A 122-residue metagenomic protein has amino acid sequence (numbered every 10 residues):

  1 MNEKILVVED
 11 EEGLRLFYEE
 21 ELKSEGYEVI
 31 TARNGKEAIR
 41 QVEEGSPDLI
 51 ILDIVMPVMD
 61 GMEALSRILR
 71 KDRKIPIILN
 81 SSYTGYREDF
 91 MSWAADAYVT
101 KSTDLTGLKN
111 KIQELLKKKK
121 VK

Functional and structural regions predicted by a protein language model:
E9: Conserved acidic carboxylate
L16-S24: Charged docking surfaces used in two-component/phosphorelay signaling
G26-R33, Q41: Short hydrophobic/Thr-rich beta-strand motif most characteristic of the beta2 strand and flanking loop of CheY-like
N34-E37, D60-E63: Acidic catalytic/metal-coordinating carboxylates
D53: Active-site residues of response regulator receiver
M56: Receiver (REC) domain active-site loop signature in two-component systems and cognate sites in sensor histidine kinases
E63, Y83-N110: Alpha4 helix (beta4-alpha4-beta5 surface) of REC/receiver domains from two-component response regulators
I78-N80: Hydrophobic/aromatic residues positioned on beta-strands within the core alpha/beta folds
